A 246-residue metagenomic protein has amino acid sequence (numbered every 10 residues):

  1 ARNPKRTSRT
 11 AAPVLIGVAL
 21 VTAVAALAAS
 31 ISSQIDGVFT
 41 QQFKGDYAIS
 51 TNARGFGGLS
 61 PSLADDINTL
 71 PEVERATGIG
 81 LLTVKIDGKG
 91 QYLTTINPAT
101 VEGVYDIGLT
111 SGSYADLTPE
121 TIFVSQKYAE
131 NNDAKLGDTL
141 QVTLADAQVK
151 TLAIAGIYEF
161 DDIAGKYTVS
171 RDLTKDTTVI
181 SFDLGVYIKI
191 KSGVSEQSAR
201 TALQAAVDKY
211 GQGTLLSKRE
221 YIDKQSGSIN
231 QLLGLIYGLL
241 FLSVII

Functional and structural regions predicted by a protein language model:
A1-P119, F123-Y128, D138: Juxtamembrane segments of multi-pass membrane proteins
R6, R75, V84, A99-V101 (+6 more regions): Short beta-strands and strand-coil junctions in structured, solvent-facing domains, enriched
I31, I35, A206-I245: Peri-transmembrane interface segments
T40-F43, N68-P71, K85-D87, A115-T118 (+6 more regions): A structural signal for short secondary-structure junctions
Q42-F43, D116, Y158-Y210, T214 (+1 more regions): Small-residue transmembrane helix packing/gating motifs
P71, Q91, L152-A155, G185 (+1 more regions): Small-residue-enriched segments and motifs
I79-G80, K89, Y114-L173: Hydrophobic secondary-structure segments that place a key small or acidic residue at a functional site
